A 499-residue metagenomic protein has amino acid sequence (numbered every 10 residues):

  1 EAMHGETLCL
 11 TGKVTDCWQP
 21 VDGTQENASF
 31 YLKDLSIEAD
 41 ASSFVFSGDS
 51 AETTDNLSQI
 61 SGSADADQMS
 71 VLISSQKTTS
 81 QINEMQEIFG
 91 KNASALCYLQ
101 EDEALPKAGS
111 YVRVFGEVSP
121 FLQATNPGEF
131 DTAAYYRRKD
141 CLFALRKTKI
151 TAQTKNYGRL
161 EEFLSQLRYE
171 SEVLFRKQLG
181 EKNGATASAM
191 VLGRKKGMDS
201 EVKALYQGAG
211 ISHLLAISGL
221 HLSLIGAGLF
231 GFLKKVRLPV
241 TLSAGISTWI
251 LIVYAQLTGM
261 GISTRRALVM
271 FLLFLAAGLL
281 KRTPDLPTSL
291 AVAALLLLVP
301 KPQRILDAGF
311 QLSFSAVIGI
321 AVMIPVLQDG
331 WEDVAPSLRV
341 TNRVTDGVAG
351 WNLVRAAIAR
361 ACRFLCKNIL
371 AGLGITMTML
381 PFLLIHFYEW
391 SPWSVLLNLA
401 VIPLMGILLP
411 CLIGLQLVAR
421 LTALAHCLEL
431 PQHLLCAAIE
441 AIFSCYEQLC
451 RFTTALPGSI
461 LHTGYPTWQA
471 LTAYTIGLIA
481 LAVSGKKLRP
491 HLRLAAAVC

Functional and structural regions predicted by a protein language model:
E1-H213: Membrane-interface helix/helix-cap signal primarily in integral membrane proteins
M3-T7, L353, A357-M377, L396-L399 (+1 more regions): Functional transmembrane helices that form membrane-embedded active or gating regions
G12, G116, M190, S218 (+5 more regions): Divalent metal-coordination and catalytic microenvironments
A152-E162, G208, L384-A400, L412-Y474: Membrane-interface amphipathic/re-entrant loop segments adjacent to transmembrane helices in multi-pass membrane
R159-E161, S165, V191-K196, T258-T264 (+3 more regions): Hydrophobic alpha-helical transmembrane segments
L160-V173, L327-G330, V334, V344-L365 (+5 more regions): Short helical patches
D199-S394, T463-C499: Hydrophobic alpha-helical transmembrane segments in multi-pass membrane proteins
V326, L373-L380, I407-G414, C445 (+1 more regions): Transmembrane alpha-helical segments that form the membrane-embedded catalytic/substrate-channel core of multi-pass
